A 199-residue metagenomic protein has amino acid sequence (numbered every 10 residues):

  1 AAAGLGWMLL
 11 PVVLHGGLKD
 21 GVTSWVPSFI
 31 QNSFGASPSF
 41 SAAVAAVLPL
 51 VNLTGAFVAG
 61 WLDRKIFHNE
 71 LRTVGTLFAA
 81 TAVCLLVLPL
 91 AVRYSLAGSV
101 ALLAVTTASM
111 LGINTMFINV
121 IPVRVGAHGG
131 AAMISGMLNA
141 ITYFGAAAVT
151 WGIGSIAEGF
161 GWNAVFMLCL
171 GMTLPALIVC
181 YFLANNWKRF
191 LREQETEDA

Functional and structural regions predicted by a protein language model:
A2-G60, N114, I118-N119, V149-T150: Extracytoplasmic gate region of multi-pass secondary transporters
L14, V47, V51, A80 (+3 more regions): Small/hydrophobic positions within alpha-helical transmembrane segments of multi-pass membrane transporters
F29-F34, K65-I66, V120-H128, G159: Helix-to-coil boundary motifs at intracellular loop junctions of multi-pass secondary transporters
A56-N69, A157: Helix-to-loop junctions at the C-terminal end of transmembrane segments in multipass secondary transporters
N69-V120: C-terminal transmembrane helical hairpin of 12-TM major facilitator-type secondary transporters
L88-L90, W162, M167-A199: Multi-pass alpha-helical transporter architecture, strongest for 12-TM Major Facilitator/SLC carriers used
V125-F160: A late C-terminal transmembrane helix in Major Facilitator Superfamily
